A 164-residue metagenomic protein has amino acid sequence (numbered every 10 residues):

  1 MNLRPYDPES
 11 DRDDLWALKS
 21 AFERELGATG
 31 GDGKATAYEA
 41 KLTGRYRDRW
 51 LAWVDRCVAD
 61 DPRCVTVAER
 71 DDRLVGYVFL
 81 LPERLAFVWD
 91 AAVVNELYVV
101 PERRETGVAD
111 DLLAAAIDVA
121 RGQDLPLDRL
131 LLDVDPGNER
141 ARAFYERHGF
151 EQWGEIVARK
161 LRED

Functional and structural regions predicted by a protein language model:
M1-N2: Extreme N-terminal starter segment of soluble prokaryotic enzymes
P5-W89, N95, V100, L113 (+3 more regions): Acetyl-CoA-dependent GNAT
R63, L127-R129, Q152-G154: Short secondary-structure junction motifs
R104, A116, P126-A141, A158-E163: Conserved beta-strand-loop-alpha-helix junction that forms the acyl-donor binding cleft
G107: Conserved G/P- and acidic residue-centered "switch" motifs that form tight phosphate/ATP-binding loops in soluble
D110, P136-G154: Conserved active-site alpha-helix within GNAT-family acetyltransferase domains
Q123-L125, H148: Structural motif
